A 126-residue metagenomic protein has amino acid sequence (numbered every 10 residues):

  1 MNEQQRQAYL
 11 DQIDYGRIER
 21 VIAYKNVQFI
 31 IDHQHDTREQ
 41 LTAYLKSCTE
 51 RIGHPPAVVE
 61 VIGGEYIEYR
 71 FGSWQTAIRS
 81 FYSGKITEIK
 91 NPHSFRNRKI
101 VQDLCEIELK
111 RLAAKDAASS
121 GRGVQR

Functional and structural regions predicted by a protein language model:
N2-D116, S120: Functional cation/ligand-contacting sites centered on basic and imidazole/sulfhydryl donors
R122-R126: Non-Sec secretion/translocation targeting segments of pathogen effectors
